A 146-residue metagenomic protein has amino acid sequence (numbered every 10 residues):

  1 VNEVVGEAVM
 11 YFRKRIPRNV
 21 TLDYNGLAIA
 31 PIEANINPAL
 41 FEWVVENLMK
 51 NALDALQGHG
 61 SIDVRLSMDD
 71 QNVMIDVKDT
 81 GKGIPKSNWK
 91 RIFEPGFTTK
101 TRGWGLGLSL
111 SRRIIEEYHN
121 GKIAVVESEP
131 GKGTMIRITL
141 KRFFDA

Functional and structural regions predicted by a protein language model:
V1, G83-R91: Short helix N-cap motif at coil->helix boundaries in the Bergerat
V1-V9: A conserved beta-strand-to-alpha-helix junction within the catalytic ATP-binding
T21-I32: Conserved catalytic submotifs in the C-terminal HATPase_c
H59-Q71: Short beta-strand/loop element within the Bergerat-fold HATPase_c
D79: Acidic ATP/Mg2+-coordinating residue in the GHKL
G107, S111-R112: Short alpha-helical Gxxx[C/S/T] motif in the catalytic ATP-binding
I115-E116: Detector for a conserved hydrophobic position within an alpha-helical segment of the HATPase_c
H119-E127: Glycine-rich ATP-binding loops of the HATPase_c
